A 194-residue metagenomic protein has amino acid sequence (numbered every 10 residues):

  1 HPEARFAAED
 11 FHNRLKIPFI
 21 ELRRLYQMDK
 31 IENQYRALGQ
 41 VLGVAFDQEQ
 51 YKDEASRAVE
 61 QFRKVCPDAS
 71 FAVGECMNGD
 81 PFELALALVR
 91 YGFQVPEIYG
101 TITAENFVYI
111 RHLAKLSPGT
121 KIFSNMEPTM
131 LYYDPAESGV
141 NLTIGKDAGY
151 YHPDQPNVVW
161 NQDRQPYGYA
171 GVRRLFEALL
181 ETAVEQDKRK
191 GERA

Functional and structural regions predicted by a protein language model:
H1-A194: An N-terminal assembly and electron-transfer interface module characteristic of large anaerobic redox and radical
